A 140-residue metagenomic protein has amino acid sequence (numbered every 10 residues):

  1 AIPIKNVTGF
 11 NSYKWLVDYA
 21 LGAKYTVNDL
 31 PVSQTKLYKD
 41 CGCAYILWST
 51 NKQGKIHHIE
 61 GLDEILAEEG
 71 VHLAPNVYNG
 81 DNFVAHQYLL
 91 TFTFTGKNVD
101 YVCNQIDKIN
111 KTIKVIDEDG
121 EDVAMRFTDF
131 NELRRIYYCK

Functional and structural regions predicted by a protein language model:
A1-I2, K55-G61, C103-I106: Short conserved micro-motifs at the rims of enzyme active sites and ligand-binding pockets
A1-Q53: Active-site "cap" helix and flanking loop/linker of ATP-utilizing ligase/carboxylase catalytic domains
T26, I65-L66, V71-H72, T112-V115: A general structural signal for well-ordered secondary-structure junctions
V32-K36, D63-I65, N79-F83: Short proline/glycine-enriched turn/loop segments at secondary-structure junctions
Y38-A44, E68-L73, H86-T91: Active-site lining segments that contact anionic ligands and/or coordinate catalytic metals
I46-I56, L133-K140: Short, charged low-complexity intrinsically disordered segments located at boundaries of structured domains
W48-Y78: Glycine-rich active-site loop/lid that clamps phosphate-bearing ligands
N76-K140: Generic C-terminus detector
